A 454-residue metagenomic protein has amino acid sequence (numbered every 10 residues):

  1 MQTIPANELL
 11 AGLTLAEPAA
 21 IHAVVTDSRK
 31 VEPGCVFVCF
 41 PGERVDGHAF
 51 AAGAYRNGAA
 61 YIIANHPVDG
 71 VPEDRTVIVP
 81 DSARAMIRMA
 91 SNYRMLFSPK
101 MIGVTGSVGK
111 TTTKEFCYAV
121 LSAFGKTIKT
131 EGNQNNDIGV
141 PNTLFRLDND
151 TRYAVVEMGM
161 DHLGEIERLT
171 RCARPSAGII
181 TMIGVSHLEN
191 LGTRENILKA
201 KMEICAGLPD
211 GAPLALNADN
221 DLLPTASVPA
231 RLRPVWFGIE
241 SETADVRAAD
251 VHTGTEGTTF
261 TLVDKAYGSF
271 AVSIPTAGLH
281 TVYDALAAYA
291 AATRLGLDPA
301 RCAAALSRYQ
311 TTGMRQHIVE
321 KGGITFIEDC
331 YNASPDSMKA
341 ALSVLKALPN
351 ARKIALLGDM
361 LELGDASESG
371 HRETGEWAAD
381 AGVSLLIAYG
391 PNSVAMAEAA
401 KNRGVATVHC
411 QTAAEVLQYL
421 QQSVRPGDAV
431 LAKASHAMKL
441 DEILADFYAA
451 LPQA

Functional and structural regions predicted by a protein language model:
M1-R88, L348, E376-W377, A381-P391: N-terminal leader/targeting and accessory segments in enzymes
P5, A85-A218, P224-A230, Q422-S423 (+1 more regions): Phosphate-binding loop of NTP-binding sites
C35, A54, M89, V104 (+13 more regions): Residue-level signal for inorganic ion chemistry
G42-V45, T311-T312, C330-V405, A454: Active-site beta-alpha connecting loops in nucleotide-dependent enzymes
A64, V68-E73, I179-F326, N350-A351 (+3 more regions): Acidic, Mg2+-coordinating active-site environments of NTP-dependent enzymes
V77-D81, T407-V416: Short acidic-hydrophobic, aromatic-tinged amphipathic segments that line or gate anion-handling sites
V104, G313-R315, A437-I443, A454: ATP-dependent carboxylate/acyl-activation modules
